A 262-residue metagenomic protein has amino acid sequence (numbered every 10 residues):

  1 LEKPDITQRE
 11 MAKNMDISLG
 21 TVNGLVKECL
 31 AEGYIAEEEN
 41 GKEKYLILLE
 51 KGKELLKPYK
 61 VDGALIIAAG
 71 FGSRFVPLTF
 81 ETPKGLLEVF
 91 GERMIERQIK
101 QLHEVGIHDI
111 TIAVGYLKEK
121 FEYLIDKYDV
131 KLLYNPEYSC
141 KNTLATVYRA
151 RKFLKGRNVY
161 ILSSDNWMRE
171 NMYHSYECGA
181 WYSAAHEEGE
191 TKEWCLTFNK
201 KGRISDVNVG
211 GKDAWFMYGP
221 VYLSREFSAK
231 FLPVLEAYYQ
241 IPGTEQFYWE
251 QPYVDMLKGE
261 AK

Functional and structural regions predicted by a protein language model:
P4, E54-A64, F216-K262: Conserved alpha/beta core of the MobA/IspD/sugar-nucleotide pyrophosphorylase nucleotidyltransferase superfamily
R9, G20: Key DNA-contact positions within bacterial/archaeal DNA-binding proteins
L25: Residues within the DNA-recognition helix of helix-turn-helix
L30-N40: A short, conserved structural fragment
E39-L46, K51: Short, Lys/Arg-rich nucleic-acid/phosphate-binding segment
P58-K118: N-terminal glycine-rich phosphate-binding loop and ensuing alpha1 helix
E119-W194: Conserved beta-loop-beta/alpha segment of the NTase-like Rossmann-fold superfamily that binds/positions NTPs
M168-P242: Conserved core of the sugar-phosphate nucleotidyltransferase
